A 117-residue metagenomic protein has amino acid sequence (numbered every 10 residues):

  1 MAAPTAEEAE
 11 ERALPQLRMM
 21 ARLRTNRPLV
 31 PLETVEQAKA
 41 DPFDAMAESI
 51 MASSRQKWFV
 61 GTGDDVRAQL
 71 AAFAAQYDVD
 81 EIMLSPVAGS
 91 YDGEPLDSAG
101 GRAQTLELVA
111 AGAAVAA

Functional and structural regions predicted by a protein language model:
M1-A2, A88-S90: Active-site-proximal loop/turn and secondary-structure-junction residues that shape catalytic pockets, frequently
M1-D80, A117: An alpha-helical appendage that flanks or caps ligand/catalytic pockets
Q76, Y91-D92, L96: CBM-like carbohydrate-recognition segments
E94-A117: C-terminal helical cap(s) of enzyme catalytic domains, especially alpha/beta-barrels
